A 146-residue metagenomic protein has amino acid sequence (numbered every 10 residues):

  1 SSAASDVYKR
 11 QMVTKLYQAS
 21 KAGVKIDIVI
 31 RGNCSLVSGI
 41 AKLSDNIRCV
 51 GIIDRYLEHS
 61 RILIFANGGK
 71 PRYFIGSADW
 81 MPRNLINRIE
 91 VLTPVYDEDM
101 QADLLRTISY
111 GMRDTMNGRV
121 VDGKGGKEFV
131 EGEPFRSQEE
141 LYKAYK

Functional and structural regions predicted by a protein language model:
S1-Y8: Short, small-residue-biased leader/transition segments that mark boundaries at the very start of proteins
S5, L16, N33-V37, D45 (+1 more regions): Flexible, glycine-rich loop/tail regions that form catalytic "lids" or insertion modules at the edges of active sites
Q11, V37-S38, R83-L85: Short helix/loop capping segments that flank catalytic or ligand/cofactor-binding pockets
A19: C-terminal catalytic subdomain
G23: Phosphate-centric recognition/catalysis
I26: Hydrophobic anchor at the start of a short beta-strand that flanks the dinucleotide cofactor-binding loop
V29-F65: HKD-type phospholipase D/PLD-like phosphodiesterase module
I52-K124: HKD (HxKxxxxD) catalytic microenvironment of the phospholipase D
